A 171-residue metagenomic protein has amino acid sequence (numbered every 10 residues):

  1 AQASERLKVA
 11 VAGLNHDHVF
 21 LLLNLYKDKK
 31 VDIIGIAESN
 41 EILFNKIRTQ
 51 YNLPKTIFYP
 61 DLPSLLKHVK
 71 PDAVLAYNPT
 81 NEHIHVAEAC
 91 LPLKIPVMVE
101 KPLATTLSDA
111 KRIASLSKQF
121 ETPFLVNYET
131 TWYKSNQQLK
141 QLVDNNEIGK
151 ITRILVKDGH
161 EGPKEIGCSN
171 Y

Functional and structural regions predicted by a protein language model:
A1-N52: N-terminal Rossmann-like dinucleotide-binding module
V11, V99, T105, F124-V126: Hydrophobic residues in well-ordered beta-strands that form the structural core
D32, P96, P123: Residue-level detector of anion-binding/catalytic polar loops
G35, D72-A73, R153: Short, Asp-centered acidic motifs that coordinate Mg2+ and/or phosphate in catalytic or ligand-binding sites
L53-L116: Beta-loop-alpha module in the N-terminal Rossmann-like domain of NAD(P)-dependent dehydrogenases, especially those
R112-T130, G149-L155: Rossmann-fold dehydrogenase core element
T130-Y171: Predominantly a Rossmann-like dinucleotide-binding segment in NAD(P)-dependent oxidoreductases
